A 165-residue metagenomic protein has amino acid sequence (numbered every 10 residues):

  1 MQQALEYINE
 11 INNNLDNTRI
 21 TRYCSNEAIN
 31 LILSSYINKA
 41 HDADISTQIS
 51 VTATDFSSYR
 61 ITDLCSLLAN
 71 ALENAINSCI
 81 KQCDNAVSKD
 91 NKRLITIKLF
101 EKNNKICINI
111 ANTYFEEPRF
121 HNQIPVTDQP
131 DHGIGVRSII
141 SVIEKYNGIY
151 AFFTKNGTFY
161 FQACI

Functional and structural regions predicted by a protein language model:
E6-N13, S25-A43: Short beta-to-alpha transition helix within the HATPase_c
T21, T47-L68: Conserved short strand/loop->alpha-helix "switch" segment adjacent to the catalytic nucleotide/phosphoryl-transfer site
I61-K89, V142: Conserved ATP-binding N-box helix of the HATPase_c
K81, N104-R137: Glycine-rich/acidic phosphate-handling loop/turn and adjacent ATP-lid/helix of nucleotide-binding kinase/ATPase domains
N85-N104: Short beta-strand/loop element within the Bergerat-fold HATPase_c
E116, K155-Q162: Glycine-rich nucleotide-binding loop
V136-E144: A short, conserved alpha-helix near the extreme C-terminus of the histidine kinase catalytic
N147-G157: Glycine-rich ATP-binding loops of the HATPase_c
